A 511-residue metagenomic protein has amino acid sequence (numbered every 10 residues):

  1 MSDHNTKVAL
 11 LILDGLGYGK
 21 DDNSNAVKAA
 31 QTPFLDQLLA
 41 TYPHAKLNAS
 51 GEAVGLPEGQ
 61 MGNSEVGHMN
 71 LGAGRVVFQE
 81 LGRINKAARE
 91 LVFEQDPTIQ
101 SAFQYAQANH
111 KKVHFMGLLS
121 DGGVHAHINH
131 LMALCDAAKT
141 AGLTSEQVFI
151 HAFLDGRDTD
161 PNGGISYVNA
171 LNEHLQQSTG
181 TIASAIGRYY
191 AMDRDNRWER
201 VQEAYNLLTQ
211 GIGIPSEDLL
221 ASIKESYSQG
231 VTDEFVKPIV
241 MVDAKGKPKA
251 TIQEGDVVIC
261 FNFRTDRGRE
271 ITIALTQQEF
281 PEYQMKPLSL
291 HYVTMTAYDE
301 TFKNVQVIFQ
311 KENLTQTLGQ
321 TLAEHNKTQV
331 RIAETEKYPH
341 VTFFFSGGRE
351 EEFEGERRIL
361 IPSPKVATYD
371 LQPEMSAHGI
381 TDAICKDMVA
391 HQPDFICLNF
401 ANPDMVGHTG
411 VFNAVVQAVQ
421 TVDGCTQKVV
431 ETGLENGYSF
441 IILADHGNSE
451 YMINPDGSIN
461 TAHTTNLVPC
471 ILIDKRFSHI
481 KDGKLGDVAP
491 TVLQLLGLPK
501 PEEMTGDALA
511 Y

Functional and structural regions predicted by a protein language model:
M1-Y511: Feature captures the catalytic ectodomains and active-site-proximal regions of enzymes that hydrolyze or transfer
